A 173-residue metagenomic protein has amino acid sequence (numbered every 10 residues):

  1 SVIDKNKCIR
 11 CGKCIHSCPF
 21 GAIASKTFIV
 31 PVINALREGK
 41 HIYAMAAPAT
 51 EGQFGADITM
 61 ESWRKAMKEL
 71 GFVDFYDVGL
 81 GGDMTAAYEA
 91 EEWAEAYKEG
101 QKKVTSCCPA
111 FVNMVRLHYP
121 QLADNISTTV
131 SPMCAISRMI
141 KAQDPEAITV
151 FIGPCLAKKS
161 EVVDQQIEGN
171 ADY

Functional and structural regions predicted by a protein language model:
S1-I9, K13-I29: Iron-sulfur cluster-binding cysteine motifs and their immediate structural context in ferredoxin-like electron-transfer
S25-Y173: Iron-sulfur-associated redox domains of electron-transfer enzymes in respiratory and anaerobic energy metabolism
